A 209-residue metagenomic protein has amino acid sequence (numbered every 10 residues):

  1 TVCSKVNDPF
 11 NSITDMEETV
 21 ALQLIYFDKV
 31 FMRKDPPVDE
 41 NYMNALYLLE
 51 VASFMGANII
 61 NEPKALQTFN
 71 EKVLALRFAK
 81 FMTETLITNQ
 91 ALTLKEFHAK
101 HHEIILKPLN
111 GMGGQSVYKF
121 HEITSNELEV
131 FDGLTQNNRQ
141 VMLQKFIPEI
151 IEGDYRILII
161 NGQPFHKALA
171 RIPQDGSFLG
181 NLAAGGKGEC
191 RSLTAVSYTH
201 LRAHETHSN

Functional and structural regions predicted by a protein language model:
T1-I87: Conserved N-proximal alpha/beta basic substrate-recognition cap immediately N-terminal to, or forming the N-lobe
C3-D15, K119-I151: Conserved ATP-binding module of the ATP-grasp superfamily
D35-P37, K64-T68, N89-T93, L109-G113 (+2 more regions): Short acidic/polar capping segments at secondary-structure boundaries
K72-V73, M82-I87, E103-E129, D154 (+1 more regions): Glycine-rich phosphate-binding loop of ATP-grasp-fold ATP-dependent ligases
F78-A79, I87, H98-V117, N138-I150 (+1 more regions): ATP-grasp fold ATP-binding core
E129-D132, Q144, D154-I172: Beta-strand scaffold of nucleotide-dependent catalytic cores
G162-C190: Glycine-rich, positively charged active-site loop/lid region within alpha/beta enzyme cores that binds and organizes
H200-A203, H207-N209: Single conserved hydrophobic/aromatic residue that forms the stacking wall/gate of nucleotide- or nucleobase-binding
